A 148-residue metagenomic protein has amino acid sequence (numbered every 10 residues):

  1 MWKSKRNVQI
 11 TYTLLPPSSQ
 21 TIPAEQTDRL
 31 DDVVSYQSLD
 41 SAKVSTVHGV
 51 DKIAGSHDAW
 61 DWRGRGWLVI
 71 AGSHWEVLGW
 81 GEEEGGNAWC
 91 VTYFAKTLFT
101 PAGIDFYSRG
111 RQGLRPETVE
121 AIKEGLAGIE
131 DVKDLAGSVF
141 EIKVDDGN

Functional and structural regions predicted by a protein language model:
M1-N148: A beta-rich soluble binding module of mature secreted/lumenal proteins
